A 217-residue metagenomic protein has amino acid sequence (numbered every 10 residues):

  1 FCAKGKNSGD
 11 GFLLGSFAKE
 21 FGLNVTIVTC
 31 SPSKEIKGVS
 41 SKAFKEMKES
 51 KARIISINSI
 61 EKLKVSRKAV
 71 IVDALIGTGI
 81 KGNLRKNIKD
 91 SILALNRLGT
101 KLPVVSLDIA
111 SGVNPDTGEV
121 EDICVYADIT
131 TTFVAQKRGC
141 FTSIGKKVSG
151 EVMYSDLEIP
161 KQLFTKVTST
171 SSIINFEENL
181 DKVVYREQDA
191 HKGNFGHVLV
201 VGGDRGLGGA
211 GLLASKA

Functional and structural regions predicted by a protein language model:
F1-I71, I76, K81-K86, K146 (+1 more regions): A cross-family phosphate/adenosyl-ligand binding-site feature
F1-T26, K37, C140-A217: Small-residue (G/A/S/T)-rich helix-start motifs and N-terminal tracts that mark the onset
S16, K45, L93, D122 (+1 more regions): Alpha-helical segments flanking ligand/cofactor-binding loops in enzyme cores
K51-N58, S111-P115, E178-V184: Short gly/ser/thr-rich secondary-structure transition/capping motifs
K68-V70, L75-G77, K81-S169: Internal gly/pro-rich beta-alpha loop/helix module that stabilizes soluble enzyme cofactors or their anionic handles
